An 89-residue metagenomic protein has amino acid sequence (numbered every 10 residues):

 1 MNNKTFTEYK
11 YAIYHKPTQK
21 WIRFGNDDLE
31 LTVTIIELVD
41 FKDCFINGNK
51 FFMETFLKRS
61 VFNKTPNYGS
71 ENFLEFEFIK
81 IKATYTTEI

Functional and structural regions predicted by a protein language model:
M1, I35, P66-G69: Short, flexible coil/linker segments at or flanking structured domains
M1-F6, Y85-I89: Short, Lys/Arg-enriched, disordered terminal segments
N3, T7, L29-T32, N47-F51 (+1 more regions): Low-complexity, intrinsically disordered regions enriched in charged/polar residues
T5-D40: Short aromatic-glycine-(Arg/Gly/Cys) micro-motifs in beta-strand/loop hairpins
K42-I89: Short, mixed-charge low-complexity intrinsically disordered segments
